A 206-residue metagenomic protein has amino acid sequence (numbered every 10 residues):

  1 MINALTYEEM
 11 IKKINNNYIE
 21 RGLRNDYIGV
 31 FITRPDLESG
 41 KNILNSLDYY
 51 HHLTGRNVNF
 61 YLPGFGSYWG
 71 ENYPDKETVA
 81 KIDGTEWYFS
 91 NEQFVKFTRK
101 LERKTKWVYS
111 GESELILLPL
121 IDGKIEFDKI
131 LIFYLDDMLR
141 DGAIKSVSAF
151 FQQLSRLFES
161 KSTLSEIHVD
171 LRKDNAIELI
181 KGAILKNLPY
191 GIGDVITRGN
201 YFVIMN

Functional and structural regions predicted by a protein language model:
M1-N25, S146-L171: N-terminal leader/targeting and pre-domain segments
I2-D83: Local sequence-structure signature of Cys/Sec-based thiol-disulfide redox active-site neighborhoods
Y7-I11, L37-Y50, W87-L101, R140-L154: Well-ordered, non-membrane alpha-helical segments in soluble/globular domains
Y61-K100, G123-K129: Extended charged low-complexity segments that act as oligomerization/scaffolding linkers
F65-K76, F89-Q93, I144-S165: Acidic, metal/cofactor-coordinating or nucleic-acid-engaging core segments within structured domains
F97, L101-G111: Thiol/disulfide oxidoreductase modules built on the thioredoxin-like
W107-I130: A short, hydrophobic beta-strand/beta-hairpin element that forms part of a small beta-sheet core
H168-N206: Membrane-inserting effector segments that mediate pore formation, membrane fusion, or transient membrane insertion
